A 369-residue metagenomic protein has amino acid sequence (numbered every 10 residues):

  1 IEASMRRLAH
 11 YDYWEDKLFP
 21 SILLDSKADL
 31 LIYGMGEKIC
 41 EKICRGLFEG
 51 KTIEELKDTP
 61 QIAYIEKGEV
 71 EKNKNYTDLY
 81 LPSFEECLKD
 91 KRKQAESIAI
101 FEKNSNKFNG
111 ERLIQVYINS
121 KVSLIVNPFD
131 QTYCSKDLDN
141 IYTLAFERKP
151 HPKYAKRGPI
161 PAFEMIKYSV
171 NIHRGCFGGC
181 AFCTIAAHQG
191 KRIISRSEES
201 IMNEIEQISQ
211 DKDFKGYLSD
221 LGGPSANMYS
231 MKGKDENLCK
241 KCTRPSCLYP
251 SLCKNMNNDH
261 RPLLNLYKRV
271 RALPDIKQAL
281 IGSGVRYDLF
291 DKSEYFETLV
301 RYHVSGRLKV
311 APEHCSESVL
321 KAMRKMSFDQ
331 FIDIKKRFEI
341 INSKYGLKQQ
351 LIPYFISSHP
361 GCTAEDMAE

Functional and structural regions predicted by a protein language model:
I1-S120, V126-T132: Glycine-rich beta-alpha loop elements in corrinoid/cobalamin-binding modules across cobalamin-dependent enzymes
A3-L8, I39-E41, C134, R148-K149 (+7 more regions): Flexible loop/turn segments at secondary-structure boundaries
D29, I141, C176, C180 (+2 more regions): Conserved, mostly hydrophobic/aromatic
A99-S169: N-terminal [4Fe-4S]-dependent radical SAM core
R157-T184, S209, Y217: N-terminal pre-triad scaffold of radical SAM enzymes
Q189-Y217: Conserved alpha-helical substructure of the radical SAM core
Q207-C362: Conserved SAM/AdoMet-binding glycine-rich loop
E365-E369: C-terminal low-complexity, glycine/proline- and small-hydrophobic-enriched intrinsically disordered tails that act as
